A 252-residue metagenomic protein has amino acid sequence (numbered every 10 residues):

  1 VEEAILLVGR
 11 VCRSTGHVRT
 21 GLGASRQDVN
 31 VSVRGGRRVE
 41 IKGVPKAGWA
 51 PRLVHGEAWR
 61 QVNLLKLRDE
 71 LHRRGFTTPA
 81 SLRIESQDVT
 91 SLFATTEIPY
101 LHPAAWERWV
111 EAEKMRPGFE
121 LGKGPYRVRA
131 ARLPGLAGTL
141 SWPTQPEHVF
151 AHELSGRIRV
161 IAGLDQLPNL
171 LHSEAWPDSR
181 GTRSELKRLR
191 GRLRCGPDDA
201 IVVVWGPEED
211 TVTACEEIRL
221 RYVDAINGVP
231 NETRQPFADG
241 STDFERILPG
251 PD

Functional and structural regions predicted by a protein language model:
V1-D252: Charged, compositionally biased, marginally structured helical/coil segments
